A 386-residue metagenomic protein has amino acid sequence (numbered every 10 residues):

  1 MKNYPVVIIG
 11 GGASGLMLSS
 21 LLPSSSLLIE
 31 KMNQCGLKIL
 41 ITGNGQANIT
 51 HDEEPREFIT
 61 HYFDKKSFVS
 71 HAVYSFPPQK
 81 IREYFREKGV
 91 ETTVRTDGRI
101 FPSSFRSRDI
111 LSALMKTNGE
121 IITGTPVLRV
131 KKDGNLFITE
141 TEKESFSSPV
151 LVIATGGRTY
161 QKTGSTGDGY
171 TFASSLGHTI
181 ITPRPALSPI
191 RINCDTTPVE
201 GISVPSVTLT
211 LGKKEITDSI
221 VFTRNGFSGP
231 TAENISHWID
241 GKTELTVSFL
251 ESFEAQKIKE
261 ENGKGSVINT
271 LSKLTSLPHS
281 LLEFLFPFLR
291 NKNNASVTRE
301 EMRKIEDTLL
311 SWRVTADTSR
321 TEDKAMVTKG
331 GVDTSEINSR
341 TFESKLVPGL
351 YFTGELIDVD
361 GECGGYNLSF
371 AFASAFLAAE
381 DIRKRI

Functional and structural regions predicted by a protein language model:
K2-G12: Beta1/beta-strand and adjacent pyrophosphate-binding region of the FAD-binding site in flavoprotein oxidoreductases
V7-I9, I29, V127, F146-K162 (+4 more regions): Short hydrophobic core segments
V7-I9, P23-N44: Glycine-rich FAD pyrophosphate-binding loop
N33-C35, L40-I41, I49-H51, P55-F58 (+2 more regions): An anion/pyrophosphate-binding glycine-rich loop and adjacent beta-alpha core in soluble alpha-beta enzymes
N33-E120: Conserved N-terminal/central alpha/beta ligand/cofactor-binding core
T123, E283-D360: A glycine-rich dinucleotide-binding beta-alpha-beta segment and adjacent secondary-structure elements that constitute
T123-L136: A conserved short coil-to-beta-strand element within the FAD-binding core of flavoproteins
V150-T196: Glycine-rich loop(s) and the adjacent beta-strand/alpha-helix scaffold that form part
